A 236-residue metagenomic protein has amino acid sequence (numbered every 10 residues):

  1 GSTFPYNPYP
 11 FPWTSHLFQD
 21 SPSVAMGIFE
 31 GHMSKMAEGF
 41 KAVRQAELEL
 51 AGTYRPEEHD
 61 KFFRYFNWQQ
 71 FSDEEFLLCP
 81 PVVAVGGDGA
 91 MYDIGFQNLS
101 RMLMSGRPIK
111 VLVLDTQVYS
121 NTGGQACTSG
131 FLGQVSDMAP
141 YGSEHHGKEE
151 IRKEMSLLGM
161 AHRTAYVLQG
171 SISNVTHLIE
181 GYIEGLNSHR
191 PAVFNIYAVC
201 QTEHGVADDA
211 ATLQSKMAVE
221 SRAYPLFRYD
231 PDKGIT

Functional and structural regions predicted by a protein language model:
G1-V111, V118-S120, G124-Q134, H145-E150 (+1 more regions): Cofactor-binding active-site loop characterized by glycine-rich and histidine/acidic residues
Y6, E180, E184-T236: Glycine/aspartate-rich loop-and-adjacent alpha/beta segment that forms the canonical ThDP
A84-G86, Y166-S171: Short catalytic-loop micro-motif centered on adjacent basic/acidic residues
G89-D93, S171-I179: Active-site glycine- and acidic-residue-rich loops that bind and position anionic ligands or nucleotide-like cofactors
R101, L158, E184-G185: Hydrophobic/aromatic ligand-binding patch that stacks against planar heteroaromatic rings of cofactors or nucleotides
V113, Q169-G170, V193-Y197: Short, conserved beta-strand edge motifs with alternating hydrophobic and charged residues
T116-N121, Q201-E203: Short gly/pro/ser/thr-enriched loop/turn and capping motifs at secondary-structure boundaries
E149-M155, V175-I179: Active-site glycine-rich loop that binds ribose-phosphate moieties when present
